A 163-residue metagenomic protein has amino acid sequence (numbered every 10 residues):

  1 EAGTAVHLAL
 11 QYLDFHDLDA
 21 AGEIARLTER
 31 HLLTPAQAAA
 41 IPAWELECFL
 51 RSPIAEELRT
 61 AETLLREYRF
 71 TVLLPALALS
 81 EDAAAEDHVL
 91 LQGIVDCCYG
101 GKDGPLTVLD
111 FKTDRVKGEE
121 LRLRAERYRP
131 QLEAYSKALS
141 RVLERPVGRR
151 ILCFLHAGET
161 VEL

Functional and structural regions predicted by a protein language model:
E1-L163: Structural signature of nuclease core domains in nucleic-acid processing machines
